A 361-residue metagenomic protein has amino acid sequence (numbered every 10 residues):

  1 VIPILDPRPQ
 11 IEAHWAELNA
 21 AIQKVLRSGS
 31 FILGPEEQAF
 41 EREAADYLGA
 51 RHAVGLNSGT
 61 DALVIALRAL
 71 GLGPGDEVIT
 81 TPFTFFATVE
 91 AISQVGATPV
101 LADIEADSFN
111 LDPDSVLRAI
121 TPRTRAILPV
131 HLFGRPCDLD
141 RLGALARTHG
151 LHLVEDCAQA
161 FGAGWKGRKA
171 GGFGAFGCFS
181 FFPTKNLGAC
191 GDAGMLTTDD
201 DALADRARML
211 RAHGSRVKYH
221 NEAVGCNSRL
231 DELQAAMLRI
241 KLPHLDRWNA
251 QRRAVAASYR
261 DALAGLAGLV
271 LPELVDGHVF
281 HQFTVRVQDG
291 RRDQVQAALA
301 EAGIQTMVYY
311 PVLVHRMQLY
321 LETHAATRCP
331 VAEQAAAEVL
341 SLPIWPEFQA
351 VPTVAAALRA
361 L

Functional and structural regions predicted by a protein language model:
V1-S30, P35, P343: N-terminal "arm"/small-domain region of PLP-dependent enzymes with the aminotransferase-like
R8, E37-R42, Y47-A53, D114 (+4 more regions): PLP-dependent aminotransferase class I/II
S30-E77, A91-V95, L101-D103, R168: Phosphate-binding glycine-rich loop
V54, I79, V100, H152-V154 (+3 more regions): Structural detector of well-ordered beta-strand residues that form the stable sheet scaffold of enzyme domains
R68-C157, G164: PLP-dependent aminotransferase-like
E90-I92, L145, K169, N186 (+1 more regions): Hydrophobic/aromatic ligand-binding patch that stacks against planar heteroaromatic rings of cofactors or nucleotides
E155-G188, K218-E222: Conserved active-site segment immediately N-terminal to the catalytic lysine that forms the internal aldimine
G172-M209, S215, E232-A235: Active-site PLP attachment segment
